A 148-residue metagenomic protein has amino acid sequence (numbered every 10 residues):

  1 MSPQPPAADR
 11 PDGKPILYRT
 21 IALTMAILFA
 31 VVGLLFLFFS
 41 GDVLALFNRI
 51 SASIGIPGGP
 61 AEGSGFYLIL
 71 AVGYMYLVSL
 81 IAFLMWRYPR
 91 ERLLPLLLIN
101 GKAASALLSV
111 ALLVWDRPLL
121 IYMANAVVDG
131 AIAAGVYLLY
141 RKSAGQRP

Functional and structural regions predicted by a protein language model:
M1-P15: Short, Lys/Arg-rich, polar N-terminal cytosolic tail immediately upstream of the first transmembrane signal-anchor
D12-L23, G58-L68, M85, R92-P95 (+1 more regions): Membrane-water interface of alpha-helical transmembrane segments
R19-G65: Membrane-helix boundary elements
V31-V32, P57-W86, I99-A103: Core segments of alpha-helical transmembrane spans in multipass integral membrane proteins
G33-F36, I81-W86, S109-L113, V136-Y140: Structural signal for membrane-spanning alpha-helices in multi-pass inner-membrane proteins, emphasizing helix cores
P89, L107-A124, R141: Membrane-helix boundary connector in multi-pass membrane proteins
L94-S109: Hydrophobic alpha-helical membrane segments
G130-P148: Membrane-water interface at the C-terminal end of transmembrane alpha helices
